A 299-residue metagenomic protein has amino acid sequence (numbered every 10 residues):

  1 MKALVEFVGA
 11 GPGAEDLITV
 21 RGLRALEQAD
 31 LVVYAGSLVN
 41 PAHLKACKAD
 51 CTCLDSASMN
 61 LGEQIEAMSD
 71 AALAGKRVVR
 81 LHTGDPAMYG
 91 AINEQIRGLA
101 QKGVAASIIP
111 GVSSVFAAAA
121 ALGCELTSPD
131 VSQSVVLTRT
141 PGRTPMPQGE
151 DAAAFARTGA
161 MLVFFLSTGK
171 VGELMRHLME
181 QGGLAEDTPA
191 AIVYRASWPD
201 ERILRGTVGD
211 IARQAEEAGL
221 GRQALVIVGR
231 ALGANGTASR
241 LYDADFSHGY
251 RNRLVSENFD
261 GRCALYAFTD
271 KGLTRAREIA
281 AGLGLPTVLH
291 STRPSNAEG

Functional and structural regions predicted by a protein language model:
M1-V112: Class I S-adenosyl-L-methionine
A3, A14, D85-T158, R202-R205: Class I SAM-dependent methyltransferase SAM-binding "motif I" and its flanking Rossmann-like core
A3-F7, L73-V78, S134, G142-E257: A contiguous loop/helix-start segment that scaffolds small-molecule binding in enzyme catalytic cores
P12, S37-V39, D55-G62, V112-S114 (+4 more regions): Short, acidic/turn-prone active-site loops that include or flank metal/cofactor- and phosphate-binding residues
R21-A25, C47-D50, Q95-G98, C124 (+5 more regions): Short, solvent-exposed amphipathic alpha-helical segments in soluble enzyme and RNA/protein-processing domains
A25-L38, T188-Y194, L289-T292: Short internal beta-strands
G36-P41, L232, G272-L273, T292-S295: Short, polar loop motifs at secondary-structure junctions
N252-G299: Conserved N-terminal beta1-alpha1 strand-loop-helix module at the mouth
